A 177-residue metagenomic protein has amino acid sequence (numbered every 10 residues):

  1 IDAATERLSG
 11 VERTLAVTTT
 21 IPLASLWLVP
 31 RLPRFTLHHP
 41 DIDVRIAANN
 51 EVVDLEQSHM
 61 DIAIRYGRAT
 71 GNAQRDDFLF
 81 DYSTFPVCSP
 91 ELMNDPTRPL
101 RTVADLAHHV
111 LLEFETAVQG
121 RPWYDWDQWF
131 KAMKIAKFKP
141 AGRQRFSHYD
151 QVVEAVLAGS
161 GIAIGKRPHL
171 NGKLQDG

Functional and structural regions predicted by a protein language model:
I1-V11: Alpha-helical linker/hinge and terminal dimerization helices associated with HTH transcriptional regulators
S9-L15, D105-H108: Immediate post-signal peptide segment of exported/extracytoplasmic ligand-binding proteins
E12-N72: Central regulatory/effector-binding core of bacterial HTH transcription factors
Q57, A69-S160, G165-G177: C-terminal regulatory
